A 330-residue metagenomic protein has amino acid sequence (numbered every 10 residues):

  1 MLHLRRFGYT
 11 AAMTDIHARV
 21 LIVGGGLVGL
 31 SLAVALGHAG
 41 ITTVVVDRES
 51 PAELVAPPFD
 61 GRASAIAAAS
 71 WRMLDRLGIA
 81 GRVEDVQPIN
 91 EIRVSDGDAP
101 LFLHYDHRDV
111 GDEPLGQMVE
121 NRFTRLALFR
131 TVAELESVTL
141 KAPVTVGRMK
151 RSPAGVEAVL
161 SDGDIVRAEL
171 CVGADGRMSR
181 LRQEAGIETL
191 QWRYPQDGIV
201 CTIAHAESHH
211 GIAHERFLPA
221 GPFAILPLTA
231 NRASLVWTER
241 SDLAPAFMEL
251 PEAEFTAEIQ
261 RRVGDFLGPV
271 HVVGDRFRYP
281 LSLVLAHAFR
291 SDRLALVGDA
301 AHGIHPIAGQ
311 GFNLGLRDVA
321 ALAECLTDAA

Functional and structural regions predicted by a protein language model:
Y9, T14-I16, D75-R76, D85-E184 (+2 more regions): Conserved N-terminal helical subregion
A18-V45: N-terminal Rossmann-like FAD-binding beta1-loop-alpha1 element of flavoenzymes
V28, P51, M178: Conserved Rossmann-like nucleotide-cofactor binding loop
A33, Y279-A330: Conserved mid-domain beta->alpha element of the FAD-binding
G37-D60: Glycine-rich FAD pyrophosphate-binding loop
D60-E84: N-terminal glycine-rich dinucleotide-binding loop that anchors FAD/FMN and/or NAD(P) in oxidoreductases
I79, M178-A213, F223, N231-A233 (+2 more regions): Central beta-strand plus flanking loop segment that forms part of the substrate or channel wall within the catalytic
H104, L218-P280: Conserved FAD/dinucleotide-binding core of flavoprotein oxidoreductases
